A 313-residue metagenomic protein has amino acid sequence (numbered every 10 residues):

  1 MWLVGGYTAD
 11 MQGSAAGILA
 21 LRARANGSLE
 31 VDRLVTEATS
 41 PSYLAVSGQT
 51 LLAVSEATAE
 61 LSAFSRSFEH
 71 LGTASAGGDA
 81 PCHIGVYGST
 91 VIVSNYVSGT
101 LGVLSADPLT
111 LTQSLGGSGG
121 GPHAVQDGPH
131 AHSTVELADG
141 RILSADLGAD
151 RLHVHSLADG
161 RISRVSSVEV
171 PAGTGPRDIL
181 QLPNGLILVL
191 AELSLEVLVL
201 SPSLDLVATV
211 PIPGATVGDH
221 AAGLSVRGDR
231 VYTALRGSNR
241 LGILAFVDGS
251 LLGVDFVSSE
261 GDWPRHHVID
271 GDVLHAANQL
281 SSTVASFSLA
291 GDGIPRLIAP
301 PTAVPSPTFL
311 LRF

Functional and structural regions predicted by a protein language model:
L3-Q12, A53-A57, V93-S98, L137 (+4 more regions): Conserved beta-strand positions in repeat-built beta-propeller and related beta-rich domains
S14, T39-S42, A80, H130 (+7 more regions): Beta-rich catalytic cores
A25-D32, S67-G72, D107-Q113, D159-S166 (+3 more regions): Beta-strand initiation motifs
V31-Y87: Blade-loop segments of beta-propeller domains
V46-Q49, V86-S89, E136-D139, L182-N184 (+3 more regions): Residue-level detector of Asp-centered blade-edge/turn motifs that repeat once per structural unit in beta-propeller
H70-S133: Asp-box/WD-like beta-propeller blade repeats and closely related beta-sheet repeat scaffolds
T112-Q126, A208-V217, S259, T302-F313: Surface-exposed loop and turn segments in beta-propeller and other repeat-based domains that flank or scaffold
D219-N278: Loop/turn-rich, solvent-exposed surfaces of beta-rich toroidal or solenoidal domains
